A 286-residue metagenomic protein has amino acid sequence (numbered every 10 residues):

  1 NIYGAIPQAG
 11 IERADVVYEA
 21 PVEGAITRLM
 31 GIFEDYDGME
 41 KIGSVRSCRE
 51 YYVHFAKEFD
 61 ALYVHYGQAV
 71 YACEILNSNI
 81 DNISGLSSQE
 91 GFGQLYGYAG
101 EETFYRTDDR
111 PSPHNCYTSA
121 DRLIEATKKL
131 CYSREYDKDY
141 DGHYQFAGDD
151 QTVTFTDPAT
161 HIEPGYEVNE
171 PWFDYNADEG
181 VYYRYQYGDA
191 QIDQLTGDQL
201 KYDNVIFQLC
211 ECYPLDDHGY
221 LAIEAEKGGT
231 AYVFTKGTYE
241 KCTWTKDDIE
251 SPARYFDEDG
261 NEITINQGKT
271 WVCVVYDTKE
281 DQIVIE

Functional and structural regions predicted by a protein language model:
N1-Y18, E23-E286: A surface/extracellular/periplasmic glyco- and lipid-processing/surface-interacting theme
